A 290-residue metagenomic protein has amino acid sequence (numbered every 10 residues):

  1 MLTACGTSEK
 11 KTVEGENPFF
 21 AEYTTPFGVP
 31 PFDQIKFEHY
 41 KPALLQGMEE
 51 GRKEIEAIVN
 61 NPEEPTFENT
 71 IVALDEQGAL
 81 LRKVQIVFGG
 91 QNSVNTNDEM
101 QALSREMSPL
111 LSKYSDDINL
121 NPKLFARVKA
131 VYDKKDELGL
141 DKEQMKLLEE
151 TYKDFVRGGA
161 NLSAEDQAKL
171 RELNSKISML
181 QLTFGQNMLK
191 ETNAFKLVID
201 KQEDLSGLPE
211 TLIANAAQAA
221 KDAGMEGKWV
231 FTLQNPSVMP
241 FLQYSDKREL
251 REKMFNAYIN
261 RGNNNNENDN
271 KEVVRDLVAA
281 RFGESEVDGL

Functional and structural regions predicted by a protein language model:
C5-L290: Zn2+-dependent metallopeptidase catalytic domains
